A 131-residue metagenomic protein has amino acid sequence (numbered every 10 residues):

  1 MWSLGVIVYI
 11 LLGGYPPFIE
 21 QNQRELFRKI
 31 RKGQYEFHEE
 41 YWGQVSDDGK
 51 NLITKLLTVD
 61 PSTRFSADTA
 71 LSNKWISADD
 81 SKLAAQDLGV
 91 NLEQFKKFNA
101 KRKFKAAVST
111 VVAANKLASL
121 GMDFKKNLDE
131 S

Functional and structural regions predicted by a protein language model:
G13-P16: Structural helix C-cap motif within protein kinase domains
I19: Conserved active-site beta-strand element of glycosyltransferases/polysaccharide synthases
R24-F27, S46-T54: Conserved terminal C-lobe alpha helix of the protein kinase catalytic domain
K32-W42: Short proline-rich PxxP-based motifs
L52-T69, A78: A conserved short helix/loop substructure at the end of the activation segment of eukaryotic-like protein kinase domains
D68-S131: C-terminal regulatory tails of eukaryotic serine/threonine kinases
